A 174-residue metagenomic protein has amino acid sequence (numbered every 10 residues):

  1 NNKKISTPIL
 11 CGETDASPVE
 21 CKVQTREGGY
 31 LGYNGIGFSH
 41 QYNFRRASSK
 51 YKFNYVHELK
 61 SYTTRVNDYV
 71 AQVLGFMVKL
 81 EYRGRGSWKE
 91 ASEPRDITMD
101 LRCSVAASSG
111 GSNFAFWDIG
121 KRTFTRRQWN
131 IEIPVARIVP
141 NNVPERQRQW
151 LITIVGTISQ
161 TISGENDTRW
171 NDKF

Functional and structural regions predicted by a protein language model:
N1-S39: N-terminal propeptides/leader regions of secreted preproproteins that are proteolytically removed before maturation
T7, Y42, R122, I133 (+1 more regions): Generic detection of short hydrophobic beta-strand segments and adjacent strand-loop junctions
D15-S17, L31-N34, Y62-V66, R85 (+1 more regions): Flexible coil/linker segments and helix-coil junctions enriched in charged and small residues
G35, R46, G156: Positively charged, glycine-rich low-complexity segments
H40-I97: Short, surface-exposed binding/anchoring microloops in extracellular/periplasmic proteins
K79-R122: Extended low-complexity, serine/threonine- and proline-enriched intrinsically disordered segments
S112-I162: Short, solvent-exposed, Trp/other aromatic-anchored flexible loops in extracytoplasmic proteins
I162-F174: Short beta-strand elements
